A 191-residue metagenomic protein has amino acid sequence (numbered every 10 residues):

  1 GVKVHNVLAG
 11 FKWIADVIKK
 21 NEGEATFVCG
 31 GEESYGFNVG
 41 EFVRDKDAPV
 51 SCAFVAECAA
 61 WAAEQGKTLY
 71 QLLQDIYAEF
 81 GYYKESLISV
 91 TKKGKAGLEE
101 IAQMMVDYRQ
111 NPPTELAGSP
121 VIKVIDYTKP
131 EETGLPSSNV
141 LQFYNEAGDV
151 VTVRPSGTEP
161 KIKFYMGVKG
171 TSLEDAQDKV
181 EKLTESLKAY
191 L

Functional and structural regions predicted by a protein language model:
G1-R154, K161-Y165, S172-D178, T184-L191: Phosphate-binding and adjacent anionic-ligand microenvironments
